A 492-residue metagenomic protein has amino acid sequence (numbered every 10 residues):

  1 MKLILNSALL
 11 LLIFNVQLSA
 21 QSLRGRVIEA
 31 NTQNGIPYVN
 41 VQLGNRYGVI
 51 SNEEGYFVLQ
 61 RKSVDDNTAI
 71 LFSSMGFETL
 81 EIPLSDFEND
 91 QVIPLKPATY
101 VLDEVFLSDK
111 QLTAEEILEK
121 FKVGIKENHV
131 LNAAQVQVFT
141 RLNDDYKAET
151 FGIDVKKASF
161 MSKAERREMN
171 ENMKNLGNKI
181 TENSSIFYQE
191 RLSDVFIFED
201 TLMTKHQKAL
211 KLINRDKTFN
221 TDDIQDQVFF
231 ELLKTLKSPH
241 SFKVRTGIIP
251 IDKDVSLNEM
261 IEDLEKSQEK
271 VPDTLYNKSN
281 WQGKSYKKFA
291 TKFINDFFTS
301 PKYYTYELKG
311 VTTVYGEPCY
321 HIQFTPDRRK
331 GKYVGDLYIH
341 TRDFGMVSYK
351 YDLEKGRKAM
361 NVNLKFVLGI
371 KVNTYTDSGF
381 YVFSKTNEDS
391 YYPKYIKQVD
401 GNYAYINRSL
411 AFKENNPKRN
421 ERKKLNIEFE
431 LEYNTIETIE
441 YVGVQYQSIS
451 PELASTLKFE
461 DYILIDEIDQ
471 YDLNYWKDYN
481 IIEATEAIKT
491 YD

Functional and structural regions predicted by a protein language model:
M1-R26, L102-V105, D492: Bacterial Sec-dependent N-terminal signal peptides
L23, A30-N45: Short, ordered, surface-exposed loop/turn motifs in non-cytosolic proteins
L23-E29, G55-F57, I93, V105: A short, amphipathic beta-strand motif
L43, L71-I82: A short, solvent-exposed loop/turn motif at the edges and junctions of modular extracellular/periplasmic domains
Y47-Y56: Short, acidic Ser/Thr/Gly-rich low-complexity loop/linker segments typical of extracellular and cell-surface proteins
V58-D66: Short Pro-Gly-centered beta-turn/loop motif in secreted/extracellular proteins
P94-A290, I370-D492: Surface-exposed, low-complexity/disordered segments and acidic/polar micro-motifs at processing/linker regions
F293-T299, Y304-K309, T313-Y433: Gly/Pro-enriched, hydrophobic low-complexity segments that function as extracytoplasmic propeptides/linkers
